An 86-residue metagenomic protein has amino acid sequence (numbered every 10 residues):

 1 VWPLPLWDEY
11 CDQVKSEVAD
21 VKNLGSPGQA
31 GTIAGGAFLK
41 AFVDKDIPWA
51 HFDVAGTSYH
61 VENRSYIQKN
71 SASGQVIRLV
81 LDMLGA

Functional and structural regions predicted by a protein language model:
V1-A86: A generic structural signal for tightly packed, nonpolar segments enriched in small/aliphatic residues
